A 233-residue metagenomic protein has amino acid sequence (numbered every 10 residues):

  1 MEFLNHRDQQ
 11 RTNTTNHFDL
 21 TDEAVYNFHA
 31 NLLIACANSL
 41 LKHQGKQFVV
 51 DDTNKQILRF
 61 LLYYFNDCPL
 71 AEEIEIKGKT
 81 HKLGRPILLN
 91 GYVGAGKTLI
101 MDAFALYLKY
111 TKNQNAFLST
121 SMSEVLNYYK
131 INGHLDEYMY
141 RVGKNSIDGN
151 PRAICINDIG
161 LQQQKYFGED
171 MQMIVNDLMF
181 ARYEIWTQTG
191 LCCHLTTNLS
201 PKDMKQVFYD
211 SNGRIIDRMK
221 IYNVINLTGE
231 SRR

Functional and structural regions predicted by a protein language model:
M1-K82, G229-R233: A short, basic N-terminal segment
P86: Walker A (P-loop) ATP-phosphate-binding motif of ABC ATPase nucleotide-binding domains
L89: Hydrophobic anchor at the beta1->P-loop junction of P-loop NTPases
G94-I100: Conserved glycine(s) of the Walker
Y107-I154: AAA+/P-loop NTPase substrate/partner-engagement loops
N157-I159: Walker B catalytic acidic pair
L161-R233: Replace "adjacent to P-loop NTPase cores in ATP/GTP-dependent enzymes" with "adjacent to NTP-binding cores
